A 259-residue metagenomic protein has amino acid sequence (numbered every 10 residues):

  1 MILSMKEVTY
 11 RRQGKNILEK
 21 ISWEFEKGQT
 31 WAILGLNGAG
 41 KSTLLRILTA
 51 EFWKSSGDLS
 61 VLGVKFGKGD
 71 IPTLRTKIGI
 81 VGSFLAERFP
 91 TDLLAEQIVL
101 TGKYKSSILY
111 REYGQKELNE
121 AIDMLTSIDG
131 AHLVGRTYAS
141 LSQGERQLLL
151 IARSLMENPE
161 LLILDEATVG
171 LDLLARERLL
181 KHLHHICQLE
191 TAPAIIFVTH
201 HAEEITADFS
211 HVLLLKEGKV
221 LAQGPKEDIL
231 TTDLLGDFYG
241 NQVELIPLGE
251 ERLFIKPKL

Functional and structural regions predicted by a protein language model:
L3, I17-K20: Conserved structural motif at the start of ABC-family nucleotide-binding domains
T49: Helix-to-loop junction immediately C-terminal to a conserved catalytic motif
G57-G67, L74: Conserved ABC transporter NBD signature motif
E112, T137-L141, E145: Conserved ABC ATPase signature
Q115-L133, N158: Conserved ABC ATPase "signature" region
L162-E166: Catalytic Walker B motif of ABC-type/P-loop ATPase nucleotide-binding domains
V212-P225: H-loop (His-switch) and adjacent beta-strand-loop-beta switch element of ABC-type ATPase nucleotide-binding domains
